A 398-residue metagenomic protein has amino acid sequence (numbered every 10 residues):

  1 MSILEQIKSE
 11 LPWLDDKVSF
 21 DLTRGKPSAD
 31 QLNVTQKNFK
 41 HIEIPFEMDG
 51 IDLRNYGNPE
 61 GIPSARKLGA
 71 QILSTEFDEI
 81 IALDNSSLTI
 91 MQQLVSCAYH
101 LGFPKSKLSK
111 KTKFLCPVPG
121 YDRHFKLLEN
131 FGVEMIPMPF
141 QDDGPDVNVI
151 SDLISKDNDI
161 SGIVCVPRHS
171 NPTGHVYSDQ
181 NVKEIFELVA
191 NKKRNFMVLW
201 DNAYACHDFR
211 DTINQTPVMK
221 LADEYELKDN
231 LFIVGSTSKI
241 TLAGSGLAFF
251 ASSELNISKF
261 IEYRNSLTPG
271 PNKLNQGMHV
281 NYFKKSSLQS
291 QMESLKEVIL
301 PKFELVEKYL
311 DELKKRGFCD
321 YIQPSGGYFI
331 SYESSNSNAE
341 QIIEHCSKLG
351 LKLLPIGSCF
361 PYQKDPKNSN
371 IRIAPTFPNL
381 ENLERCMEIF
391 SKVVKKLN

Functional and structural regions predicted by a protein language model:
M1-E60, S64-A65, Q71, K348-L351: N-terminal "arm"/small-domain region of PLP-dependent enzymes with the aminotransferase-like
M1-L4, G57, P63, K67 (+6 more regions): PLP-dependent enzyme catalytic core of the Aspartate aminotransferase-like
P12, N256-I257, I261, S331-R372 (+1 more regions): Conserved C-terminal alpha-helix-loop-beta "cap" of PLP-dependent enzymes that closes/shapes the active-site mouth
R24, E293-E307, F318-E333, S347: Conserved glycine-rich beta-strand-loop-beta hairpin in the small C-terminal domain of fold type I
G25-A29, S87-L88, G120-D122, D143 (+9 more regions): Short, solvent-exposed loop/turn segments at secondary-structure junctions
I51-K193, A205-E226, A339, S391 (+1 more regions): Conserved core of the PLP fold type I
K107, D223-L300: Conserved core segment of the aminotransferase class I/II
R194-F196, W200, I213-T237, S258-K259 (+1 more regions): Conserved active-site segment immediately N-terminal to the catalytic lysine that forms the internal aldimine
